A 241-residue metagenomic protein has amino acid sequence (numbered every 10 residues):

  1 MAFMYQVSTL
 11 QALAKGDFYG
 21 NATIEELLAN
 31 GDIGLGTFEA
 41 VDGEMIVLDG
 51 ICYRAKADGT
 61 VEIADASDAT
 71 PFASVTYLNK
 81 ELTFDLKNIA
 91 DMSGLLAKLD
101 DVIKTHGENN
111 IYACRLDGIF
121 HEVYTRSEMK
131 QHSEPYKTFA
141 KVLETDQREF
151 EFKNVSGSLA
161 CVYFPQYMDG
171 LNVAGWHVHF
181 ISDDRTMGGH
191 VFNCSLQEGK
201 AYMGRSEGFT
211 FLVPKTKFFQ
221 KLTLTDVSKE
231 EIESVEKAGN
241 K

Functional and structural regions predicted by a protein language model:
L10-T76: N-terminal low-complexity or amphipathic/hydrophobic leaders
A55-K56, Y124-T125, D169-G170, G188-H190 (+1 more regions): Short helix/loop capping segments that flank catalytic or ligand/cofactor-binding pockets
A55-V102, H106: A glycine-rich, hydrophobic loop/mini-helix early in the fold
Y77-A90, E207-E231, E236: Compact, glycine/acidic-enriched structural inserts
L96-V162, Y167-L171: Long, positively charged binding patches that form subdomain-scale interaction surfaces for polyanionic ligands
V173-I181: Histidine-centered divalent-metal-coordination microenvironment in nucleic-acid enzymes
S182-T225: A hydrophobic, small-residue-rich beta->alpha segment in the mid-to-C-terminal subdomain of diverse proteins
N240-K241: Accessory, solvent-exposed terminal regions and/or long lumenal/extracellular loops of proteins
